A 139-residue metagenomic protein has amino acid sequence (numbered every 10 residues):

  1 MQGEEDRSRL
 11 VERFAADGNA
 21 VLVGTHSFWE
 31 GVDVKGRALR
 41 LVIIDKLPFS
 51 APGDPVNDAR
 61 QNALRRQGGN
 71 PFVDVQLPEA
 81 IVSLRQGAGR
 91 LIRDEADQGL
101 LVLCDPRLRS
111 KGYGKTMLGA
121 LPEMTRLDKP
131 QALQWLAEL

Functional and structural regions predicted by a protein language model:
M1-L139: ASCE RecA-like P-loop NTPase motor cores that couple ATP hydrolysis to mechanical translocation on nucleic acids
